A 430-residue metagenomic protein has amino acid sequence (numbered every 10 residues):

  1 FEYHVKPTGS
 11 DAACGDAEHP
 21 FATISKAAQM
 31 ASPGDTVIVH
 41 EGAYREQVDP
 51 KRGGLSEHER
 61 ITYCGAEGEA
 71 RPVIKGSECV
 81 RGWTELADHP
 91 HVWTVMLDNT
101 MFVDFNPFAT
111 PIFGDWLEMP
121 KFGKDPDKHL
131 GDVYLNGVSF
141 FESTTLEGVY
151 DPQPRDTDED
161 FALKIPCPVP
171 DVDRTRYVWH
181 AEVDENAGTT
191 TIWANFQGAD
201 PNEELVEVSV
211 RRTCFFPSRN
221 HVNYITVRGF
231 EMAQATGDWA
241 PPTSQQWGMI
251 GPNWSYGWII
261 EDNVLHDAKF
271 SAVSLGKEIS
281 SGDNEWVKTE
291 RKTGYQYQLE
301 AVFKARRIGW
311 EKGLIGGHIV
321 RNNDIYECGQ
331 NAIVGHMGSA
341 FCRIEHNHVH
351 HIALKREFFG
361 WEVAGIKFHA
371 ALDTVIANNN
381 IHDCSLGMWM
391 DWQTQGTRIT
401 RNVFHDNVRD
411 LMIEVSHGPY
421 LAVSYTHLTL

Functional and structural regions predicted by a protein language model:
E2-W254, H266, S274, S281-W310: Extracellular polysaccharide-degrading/modifying enzymes targeting complex plant/algal/animal polysaccharides
C14, Q47-V48, T236, K269 (+6 more regions): Activation segment
V37, I61, P72, N220 (+18 more regions): Solenoid scaffold repeats with emphasis on beta-solenoid/beta-helix
Q47, C214-F216, W239, W247-M249 (+6 more regions): Structural detector of coil-to-beta-strand junctions
F230, N263, N323, C328 (+5 more regions): Consensus "Asn ladder" position of solenoid repeat domains
E278-H318, D324-G329, M337-W361, G365 (+1 more regions): Hydrophobic, small-residue-rich alpha-helical packing segments that form membrane-like cores
A370-D410, V415-Y420: Active-site neighborhood of glycoside hydrolase catalytic domains
T426-L430: Conserved small/polar residues in nucleotide/adenosyl-binding loops
